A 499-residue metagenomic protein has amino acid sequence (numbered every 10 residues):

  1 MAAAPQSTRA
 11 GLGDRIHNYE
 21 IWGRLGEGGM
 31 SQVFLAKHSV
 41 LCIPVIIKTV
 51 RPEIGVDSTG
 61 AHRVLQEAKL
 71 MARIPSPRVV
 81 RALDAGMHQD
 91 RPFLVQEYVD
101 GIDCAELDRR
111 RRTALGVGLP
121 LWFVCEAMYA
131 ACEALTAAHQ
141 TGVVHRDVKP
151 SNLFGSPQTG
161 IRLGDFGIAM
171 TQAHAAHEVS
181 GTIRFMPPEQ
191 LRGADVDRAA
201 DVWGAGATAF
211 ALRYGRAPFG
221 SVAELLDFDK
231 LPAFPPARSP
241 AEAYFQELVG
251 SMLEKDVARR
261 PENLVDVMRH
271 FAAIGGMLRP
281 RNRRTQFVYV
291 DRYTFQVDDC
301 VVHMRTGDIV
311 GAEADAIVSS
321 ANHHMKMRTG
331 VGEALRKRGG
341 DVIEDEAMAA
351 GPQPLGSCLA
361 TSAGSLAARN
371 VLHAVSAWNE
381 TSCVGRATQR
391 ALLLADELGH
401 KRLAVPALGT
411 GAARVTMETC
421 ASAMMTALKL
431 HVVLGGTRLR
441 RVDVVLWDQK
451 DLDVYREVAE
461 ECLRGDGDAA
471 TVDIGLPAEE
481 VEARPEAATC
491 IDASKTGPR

Functional and structural regions predicted by a protein language model:
Q32: Conserved N-lobe ATP-binding subsite of Hanks-type protein kinase domains, especially the beta3 VAIK lysine
R51-R73: AlphaC helix of the eukaryotic protein kinase fold
A85: Activation-segment/catalytic-loop signature of the eukaryotic protein kinase fold
Q89-D103: Conserved short submotifs of the Hanks-type protein kinase catalytic core that shape the nucleotide-binding pocket
A127-M128: Activation segment signature within eukaryotic-like protein kinase domains
E133-V143: Protein kinase catalytic-loop region centered on the HRD/HxD motif
